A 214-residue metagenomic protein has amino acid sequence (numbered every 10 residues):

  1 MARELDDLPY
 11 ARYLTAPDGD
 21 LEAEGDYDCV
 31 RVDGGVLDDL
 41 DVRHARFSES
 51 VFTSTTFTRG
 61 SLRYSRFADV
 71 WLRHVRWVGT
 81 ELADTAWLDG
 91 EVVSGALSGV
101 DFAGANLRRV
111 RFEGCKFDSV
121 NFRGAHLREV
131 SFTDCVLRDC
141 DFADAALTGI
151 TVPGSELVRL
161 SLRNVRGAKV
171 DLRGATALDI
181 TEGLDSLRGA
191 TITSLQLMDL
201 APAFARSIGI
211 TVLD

Functional and structural regions predicted by a protein language model:
A2-D214: Tandem repeat scaffolds
